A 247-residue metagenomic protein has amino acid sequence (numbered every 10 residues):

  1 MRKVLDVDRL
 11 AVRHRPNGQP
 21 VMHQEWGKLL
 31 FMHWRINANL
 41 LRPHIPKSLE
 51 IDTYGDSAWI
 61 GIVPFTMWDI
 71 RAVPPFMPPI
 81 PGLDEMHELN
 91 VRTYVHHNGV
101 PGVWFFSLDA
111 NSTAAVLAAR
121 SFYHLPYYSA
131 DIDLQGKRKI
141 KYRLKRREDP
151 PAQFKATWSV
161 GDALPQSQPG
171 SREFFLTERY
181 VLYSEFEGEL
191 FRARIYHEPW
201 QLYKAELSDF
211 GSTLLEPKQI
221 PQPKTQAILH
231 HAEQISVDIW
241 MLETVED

Functional and structural regions predicted by a protein language model:
M1-V73, L214-L215, I220-T225, L229-D247: Hydrophobic, proline/glycine-rich low-complexity stretches
L5-L10, P78-R92, L134-K139: Short, surface-exposed, charge-dense and proline/glycine-enriched linear segments
A11-N17, M77-P81, E85, Y128-S129 (+1 more regions): Active-site-adjacent core segments of small-molecule enzymes
Q19, H44, W59, M67-D69 (+3 more regions): Generic alpha-helical propensity signal that fires on short helical segments and nearby coil/disordered stretches
L29, N90-D247: Internal, well-folded beta-alpha domain core
Y54-D109: A glycine-rich, hydrophobic loop/mini-helix early in the fold
